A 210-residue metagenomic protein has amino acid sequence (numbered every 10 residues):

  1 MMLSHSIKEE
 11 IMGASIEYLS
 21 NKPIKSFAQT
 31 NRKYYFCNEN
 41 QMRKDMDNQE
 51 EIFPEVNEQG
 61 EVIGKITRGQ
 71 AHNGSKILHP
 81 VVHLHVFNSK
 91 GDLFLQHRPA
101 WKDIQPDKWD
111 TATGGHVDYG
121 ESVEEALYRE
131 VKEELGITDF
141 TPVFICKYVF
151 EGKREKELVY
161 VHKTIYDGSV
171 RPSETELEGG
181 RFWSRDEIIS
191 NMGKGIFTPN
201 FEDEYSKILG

Functional and structural regions predicted by a protein language model:
M1-M2, M12, M42: Methionine residue identity
L3, Y35-N38: Short, positively charged and aromatic/hydrophobic N-terminal segments
D47-H83, F87-S89: Acidic, metal-coordinating catalytic segment for phosphate/diphosphate chemistry, firing primarily on the Nudix
G69-N73, C146-E151: Short, solvent-exposed loop/turn elements at beta->coil junctions and helix N-caps that rim active or binding pockets
V81-T113: A glycine-rich, hydrophobic loop/mini-helix early in the fold
F94-L95, A112-F144: The catalytic Nudix box helix
D107, Y119, F144-C146, K153-G210: Nudix hydrolase/Nudix homology domain
